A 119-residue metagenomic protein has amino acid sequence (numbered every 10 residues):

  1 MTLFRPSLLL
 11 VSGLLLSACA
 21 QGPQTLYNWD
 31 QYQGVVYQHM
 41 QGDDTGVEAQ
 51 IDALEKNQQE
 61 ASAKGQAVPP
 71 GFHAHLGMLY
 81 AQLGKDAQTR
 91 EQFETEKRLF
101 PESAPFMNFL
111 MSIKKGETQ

Functional and structural regions predicted by a protein language model:
L15-A18: C-terminal motif of bacterial Sec signal peptides marking the signal peptidase cleavage site
A20-P23: Bacterial signal peptide processing site
T25-W29, A67: Residue signature of alpha-solenoid helical repeat architecture, marking inter-repeat boundaries and helix-start
H75-L76: Structural register within alpha-helical repeat arrays
